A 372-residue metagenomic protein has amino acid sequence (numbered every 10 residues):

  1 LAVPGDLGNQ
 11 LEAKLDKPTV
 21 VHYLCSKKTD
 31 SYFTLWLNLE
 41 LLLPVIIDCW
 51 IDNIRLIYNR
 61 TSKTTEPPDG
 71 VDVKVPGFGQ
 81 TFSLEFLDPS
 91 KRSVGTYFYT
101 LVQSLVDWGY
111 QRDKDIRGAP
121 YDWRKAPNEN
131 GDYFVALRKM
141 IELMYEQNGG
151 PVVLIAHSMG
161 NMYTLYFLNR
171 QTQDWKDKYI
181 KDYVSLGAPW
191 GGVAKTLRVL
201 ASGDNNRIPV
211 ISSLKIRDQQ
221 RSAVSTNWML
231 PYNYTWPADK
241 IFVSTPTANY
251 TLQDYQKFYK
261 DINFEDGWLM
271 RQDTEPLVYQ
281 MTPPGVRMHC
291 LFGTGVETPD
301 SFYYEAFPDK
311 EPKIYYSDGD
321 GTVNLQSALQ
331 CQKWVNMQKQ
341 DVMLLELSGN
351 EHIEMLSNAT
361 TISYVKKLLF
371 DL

Functional and structural regions predicted by a protein language model:
L1-I155, M159-Q220, D239, S244 (+3 more regions): N-terminal non-catalytic accessory region
G109-Q111, E146, M281, F302 (+1 more regions): A short acidic-Thr-Gly-centered motif at the start of a beta-strand
S222-A306: Glycine-rich, aromatic-lined ligand/substrate-binding cores of catalytic and carbohydrate-binding domains
S301-S317: Short, surface-exposed loop/helix-turn segments at secondary-structure junctions that function as lids/hinges flanking
